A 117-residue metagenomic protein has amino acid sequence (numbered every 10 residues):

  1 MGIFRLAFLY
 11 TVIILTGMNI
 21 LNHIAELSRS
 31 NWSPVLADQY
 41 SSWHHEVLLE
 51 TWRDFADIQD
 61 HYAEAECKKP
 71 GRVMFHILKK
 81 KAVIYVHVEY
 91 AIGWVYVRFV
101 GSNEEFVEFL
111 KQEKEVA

Functional and structural regions predicted by a protein language model:
M1-K81, E89-Y96, N103-A117: Basic, Lys/Arg-enriched alpha-helical interface segments
